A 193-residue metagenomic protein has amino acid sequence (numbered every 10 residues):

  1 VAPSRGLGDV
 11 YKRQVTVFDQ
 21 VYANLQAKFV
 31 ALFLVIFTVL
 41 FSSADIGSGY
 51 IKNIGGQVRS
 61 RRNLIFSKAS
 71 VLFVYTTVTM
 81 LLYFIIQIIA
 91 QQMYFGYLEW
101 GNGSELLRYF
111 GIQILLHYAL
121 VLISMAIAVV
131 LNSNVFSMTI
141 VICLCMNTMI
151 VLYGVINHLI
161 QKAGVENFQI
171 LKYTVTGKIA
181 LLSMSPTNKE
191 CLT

Functional and structural regions predicted by a protein language model:
V1-Y11: Single conserved hydrophobic/aromatic residue that forms the stacking wall/gate of nucleotide- or nucleobase-binding
Y22-D45: Long, hydrophobic alpha-helical segments
A23, L34, M184-T193: Alpha-helical transmembrane segments of multi-pass membrane transporters/translocases
T38-R62, A69: Transmembrane helix boundary and interhelical loop/hinge segments in multi-pass membrane proteins
R61-A90: Selective transmembrane-helix segments that form parts of the transport pathway or gating/packing helices in multipass
I89-F110: Membrane-interfacial helix-loop-helix connectors in multipass membrane proteins
E105-F136: Hydrophobic alpha-helical transmembrane segments of polytopic membrane proteins
N134-G177: Transmembrane helix segments
